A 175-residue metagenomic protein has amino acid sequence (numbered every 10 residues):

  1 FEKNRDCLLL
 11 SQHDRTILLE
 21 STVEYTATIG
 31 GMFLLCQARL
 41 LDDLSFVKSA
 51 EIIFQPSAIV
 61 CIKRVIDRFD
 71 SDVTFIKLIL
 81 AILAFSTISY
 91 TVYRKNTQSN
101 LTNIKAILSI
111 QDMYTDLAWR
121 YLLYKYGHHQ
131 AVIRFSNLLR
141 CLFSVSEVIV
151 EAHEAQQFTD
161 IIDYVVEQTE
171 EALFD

Functional and structural regions predicted by a protein language model:
F1-D175: Nuclear receptor C-terminal ligand-binding domain
